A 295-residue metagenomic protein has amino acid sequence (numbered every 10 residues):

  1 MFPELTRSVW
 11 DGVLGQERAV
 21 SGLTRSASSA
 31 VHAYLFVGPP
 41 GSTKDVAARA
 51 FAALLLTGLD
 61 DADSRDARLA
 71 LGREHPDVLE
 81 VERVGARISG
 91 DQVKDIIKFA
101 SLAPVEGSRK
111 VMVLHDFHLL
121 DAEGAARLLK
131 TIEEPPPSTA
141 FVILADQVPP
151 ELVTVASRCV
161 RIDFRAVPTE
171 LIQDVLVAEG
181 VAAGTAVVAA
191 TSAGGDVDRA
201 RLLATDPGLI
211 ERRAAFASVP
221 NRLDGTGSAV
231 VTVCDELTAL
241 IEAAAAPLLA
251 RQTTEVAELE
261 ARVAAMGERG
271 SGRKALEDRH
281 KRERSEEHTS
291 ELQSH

Functional and structural regions predicted by a protein language model:
M1-L54, G58-A70, P137-S138, D146-S290 (+1 more regions): Charged, glycine-rich active-site and insertion segments that engage polyanionic ligands
S21-S26, G90-V111, L119, A126-K130: Conserved alpha-helical scaffold flanking the Walker A/P-loop in AAA+ ATPase domains
S64-S89, E151: AAA+/P-loop NTPase substrate/partner-engagement loops
V84-D91, F117, R161: Flexible beta-alpha connector loops of hexameric P-loop NTPases
D95, A100-S101, T131-S138, R158-R161: A short alpha->loop->secondary-structure connector
E106-V111, P136-V142: Loop/turn-to-beta-strand initiation segments
L114: An amphipathic, basic-hydrophobic helix/alpha-beta surface used to engage anionic, phosphate-rich ligands or surfaces
F117-P137, Q147: Conserved Walker B catalytic segment
